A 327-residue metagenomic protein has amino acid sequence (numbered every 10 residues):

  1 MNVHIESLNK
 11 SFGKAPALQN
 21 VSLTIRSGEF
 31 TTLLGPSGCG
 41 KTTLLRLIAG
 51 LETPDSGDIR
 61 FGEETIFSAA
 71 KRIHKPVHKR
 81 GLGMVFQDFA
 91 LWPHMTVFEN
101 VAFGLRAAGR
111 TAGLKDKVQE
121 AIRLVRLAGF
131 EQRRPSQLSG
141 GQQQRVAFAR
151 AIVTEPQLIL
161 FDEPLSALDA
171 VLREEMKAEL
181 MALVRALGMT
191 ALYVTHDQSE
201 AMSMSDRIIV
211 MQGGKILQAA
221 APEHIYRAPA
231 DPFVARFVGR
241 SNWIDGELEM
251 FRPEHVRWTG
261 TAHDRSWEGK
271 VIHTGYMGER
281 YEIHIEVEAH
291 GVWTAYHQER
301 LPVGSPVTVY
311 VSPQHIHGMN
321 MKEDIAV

Functional and structural regions predicted by a protein language model:
H4, T24, R60, T308-Y310: ABC ATPase nucleotide-binding domain
L34-P36: The feature captures the beta-strand-to-loop junction immediately N-terminal to the Walker
A49: Helix-to-loop junction immediately C-terminal to a conserved catalytic motif
D55-D58, G213: Conserved coupling/switch loops of ABC nucleotide-binding domains, chiefly the family-specific signature
G57-A69: Conserved ABC transporter NBD signature motif
R80-G83, Q87, L91-A230: ABC ATPase nucleotide-binding domains
S241, E249-V327: Non-catalytic connector elements of ABC transporters
